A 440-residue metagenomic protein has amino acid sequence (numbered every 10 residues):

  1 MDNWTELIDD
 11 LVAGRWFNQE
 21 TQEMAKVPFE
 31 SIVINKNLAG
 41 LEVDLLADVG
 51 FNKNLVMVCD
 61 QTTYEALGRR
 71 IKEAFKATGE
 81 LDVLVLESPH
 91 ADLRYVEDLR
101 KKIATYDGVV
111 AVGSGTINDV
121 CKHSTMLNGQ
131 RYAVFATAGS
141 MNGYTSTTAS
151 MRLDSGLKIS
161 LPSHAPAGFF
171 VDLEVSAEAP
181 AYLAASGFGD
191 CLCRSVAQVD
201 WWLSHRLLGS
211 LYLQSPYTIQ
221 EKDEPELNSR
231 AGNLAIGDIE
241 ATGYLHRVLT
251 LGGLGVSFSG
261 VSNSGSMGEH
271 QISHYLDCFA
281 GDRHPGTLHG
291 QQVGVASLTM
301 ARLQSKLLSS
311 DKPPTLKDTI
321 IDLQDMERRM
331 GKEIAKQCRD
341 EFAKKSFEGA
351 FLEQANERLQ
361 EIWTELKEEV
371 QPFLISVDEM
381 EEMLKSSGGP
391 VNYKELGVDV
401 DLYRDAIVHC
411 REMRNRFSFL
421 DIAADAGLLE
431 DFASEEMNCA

Functional and structural regions predicted by a protein language model:
M1-G108: ATP/NTP phosphate-donor binding region
D2-Q19, E23, C191, L308-A440: C-terminal charged capping/lid subdomain of soluble metabolic enzymes
M24-A25, V49-G50, K101-A104, T125 (+4 more regions): Solvent-exposed alpha-helices and their adjacent loops that cap or buttress functional pockets in soluble metabolic
A66-L67, S114-H123, M141-Y144: Short glycine/serine/threonine-rich phosphate/pyrophosphate-binding segments that cradle anionic phosphate groups
I71-K72, I117-Q130, L276: Short Gly/Thr/Asp-enriched flexible loops that form oxyanion-binding sites at enzyme active sites
K76, A104, G156, G168 (+11 more regions): Generic secondary-structure signature for well-ordered alpha-helical cores
N128-E226: A glycine/threonine-rich phosphate-anchoring loop and its flanking beta-alpha core in nucleotide/phosphate-binding
I219-E379: Active-site segments that bind and position negatively charged phosphate/pyrophosphate groups
